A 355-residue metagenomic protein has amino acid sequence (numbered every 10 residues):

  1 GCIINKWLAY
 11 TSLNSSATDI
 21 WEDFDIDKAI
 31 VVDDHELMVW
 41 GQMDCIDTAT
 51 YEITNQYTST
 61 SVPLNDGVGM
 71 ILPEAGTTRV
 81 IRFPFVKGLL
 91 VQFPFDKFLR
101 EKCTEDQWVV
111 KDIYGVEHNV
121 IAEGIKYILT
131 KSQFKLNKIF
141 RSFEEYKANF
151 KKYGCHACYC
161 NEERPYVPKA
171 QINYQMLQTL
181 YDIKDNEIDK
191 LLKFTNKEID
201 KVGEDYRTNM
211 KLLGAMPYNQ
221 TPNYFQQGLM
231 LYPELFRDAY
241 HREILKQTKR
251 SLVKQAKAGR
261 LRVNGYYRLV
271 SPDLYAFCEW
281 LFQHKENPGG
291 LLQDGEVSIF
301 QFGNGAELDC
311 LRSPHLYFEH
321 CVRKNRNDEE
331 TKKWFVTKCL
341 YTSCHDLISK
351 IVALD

Functional and structural regions predicted by a protein language model:
G1-L354: Conserved small-residue
